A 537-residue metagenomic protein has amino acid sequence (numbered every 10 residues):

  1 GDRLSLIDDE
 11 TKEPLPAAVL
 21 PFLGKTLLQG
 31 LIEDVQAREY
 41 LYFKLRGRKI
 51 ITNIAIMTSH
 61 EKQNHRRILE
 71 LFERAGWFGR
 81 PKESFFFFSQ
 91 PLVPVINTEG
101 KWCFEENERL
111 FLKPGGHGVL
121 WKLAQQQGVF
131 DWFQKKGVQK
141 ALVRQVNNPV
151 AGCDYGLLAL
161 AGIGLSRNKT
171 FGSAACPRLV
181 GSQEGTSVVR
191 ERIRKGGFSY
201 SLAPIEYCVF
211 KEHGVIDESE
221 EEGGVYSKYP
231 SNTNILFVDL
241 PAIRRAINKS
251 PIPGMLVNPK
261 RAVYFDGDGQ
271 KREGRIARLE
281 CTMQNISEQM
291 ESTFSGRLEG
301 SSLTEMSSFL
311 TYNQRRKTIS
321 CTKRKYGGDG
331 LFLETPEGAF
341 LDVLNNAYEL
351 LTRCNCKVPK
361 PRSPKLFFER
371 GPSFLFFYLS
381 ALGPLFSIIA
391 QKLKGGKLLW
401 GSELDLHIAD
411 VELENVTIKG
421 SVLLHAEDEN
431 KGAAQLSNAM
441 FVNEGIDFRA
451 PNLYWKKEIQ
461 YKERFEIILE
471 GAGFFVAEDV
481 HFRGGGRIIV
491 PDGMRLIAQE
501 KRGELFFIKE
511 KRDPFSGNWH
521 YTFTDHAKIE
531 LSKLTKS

Functional and structural regions predicted by a protein language model:
G1-Q284: Domain-scale recognition of functional cores that engage charged ligands
L160-S537: Left-handed beta-helix
